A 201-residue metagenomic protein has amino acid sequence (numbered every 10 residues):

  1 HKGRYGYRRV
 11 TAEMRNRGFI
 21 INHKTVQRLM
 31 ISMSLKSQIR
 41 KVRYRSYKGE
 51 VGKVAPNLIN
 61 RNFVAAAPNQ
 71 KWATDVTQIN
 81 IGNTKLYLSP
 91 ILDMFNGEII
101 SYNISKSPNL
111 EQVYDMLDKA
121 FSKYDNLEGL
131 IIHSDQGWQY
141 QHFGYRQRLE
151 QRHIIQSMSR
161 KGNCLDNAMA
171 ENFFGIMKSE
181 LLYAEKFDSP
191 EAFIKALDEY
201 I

Functional and structural regions predicted by a protein language model:
H1-A67, N163: Basic, flexible linker segments flanking DNA-binding modules in nucleic acid-interacting mobile-element proteins
K2-G3, G18-I20, F63-A65, I81-G82 (+3 more regions): Conserved, non-catalytic sequence blocks in retroelement Pol enzymes and Pol-derived host proteins
V10, V26, M30, I59 (+10 more regions): Mobile genetic element proteins and their domesticated derivatives, centered on retroelements and DNA transposons
I39-Y44, I132-Q136, E150-M169, E185-S189: RNase H-like polynucleotidyl transferase catalytic core
R61, A65-I100, K106-P108: An active-site-proximal beta-strand-loop segment
T84, N103-D125: Active-site beta-loop-alpha junctions of metal-dependent nucleic acid enzymes, especially the RNase H-like/DDE
N126-Q141: Cysteine/selenocysteine-centered motifs that mediate thiol-based redox chemistry or coordinate metal-sulfur cofactors
R146-E150, M169-I201: Charged alpha-helix within mobile-element recombinases
